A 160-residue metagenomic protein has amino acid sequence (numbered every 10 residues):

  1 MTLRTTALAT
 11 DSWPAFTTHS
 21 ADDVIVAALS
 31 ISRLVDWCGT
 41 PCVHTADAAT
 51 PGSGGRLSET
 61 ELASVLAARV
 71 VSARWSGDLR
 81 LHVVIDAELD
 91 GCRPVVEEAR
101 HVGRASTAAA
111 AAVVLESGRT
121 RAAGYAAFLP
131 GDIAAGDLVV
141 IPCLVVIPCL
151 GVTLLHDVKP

Functional and structural regions predicted by a protein language model:
T2-S64: Conserved alpha/beta-domain cores
S30, G55-P160: Charged (often Lys/Glu-rich) extended helix/loop segments that serve as interaction or gating elements
